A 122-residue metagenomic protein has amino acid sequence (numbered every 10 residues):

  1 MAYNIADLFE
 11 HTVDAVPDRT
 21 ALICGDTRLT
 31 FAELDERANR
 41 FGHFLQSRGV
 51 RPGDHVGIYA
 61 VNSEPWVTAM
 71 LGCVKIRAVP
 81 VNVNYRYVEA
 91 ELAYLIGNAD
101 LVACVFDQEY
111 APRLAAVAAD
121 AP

Functional and structural regions predicted by a protein language model:
A2-I5, E10, D18-V67, L71 (+2 more regions): Conserved AMP-binding/adenylate-forming core of the ANL superfamily
S47-R48, K75-P122: Structural core segment of the AMP-binding/adenylate-forming
